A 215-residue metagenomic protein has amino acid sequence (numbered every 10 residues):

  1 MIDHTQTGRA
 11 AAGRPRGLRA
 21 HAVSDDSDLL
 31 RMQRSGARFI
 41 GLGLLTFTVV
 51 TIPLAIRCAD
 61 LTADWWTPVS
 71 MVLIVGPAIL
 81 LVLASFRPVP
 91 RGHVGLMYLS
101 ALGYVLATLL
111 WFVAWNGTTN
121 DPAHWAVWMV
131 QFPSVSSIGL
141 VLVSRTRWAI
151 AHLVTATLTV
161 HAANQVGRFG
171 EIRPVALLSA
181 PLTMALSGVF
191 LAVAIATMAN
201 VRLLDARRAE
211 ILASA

Functional and structural regions predicted by a protein language model:
M1-P90: N-terminal juxtamembrane segment and adjoining first transmembrane helix
R34-G41, R91-S100, W148-H152: Membrane-interfacial loop-to-transmembrane alpha-helix junctions, especially the N-terminal start
P53-M71, G117-P122, S144, I150-A151 (+1 more regions): Alpha-helical transmembrane segments and their interfaces in multipass membrane proteins
D64-A123: Hydrophobic transmembrane alpha-helices and their membrane-interface boundaries in multi-pass, membrane-anchored
L73-P77, W128-V135, L182-L186: Membrane-embedded alpha-helical segments of multi-pass membrane proteins, especially the transmembrane helices
A78-S85, L109-V113, V135-S144, A162-I172 (+1 more regions): Juxtamembrane membrane-interface segments at transmembrane alpha-helix termini
S100-W111, P122-Q165: Alpha-helical transmembrane segments of integral membrane proteins
A185-S214: Juxtamembrane or sensor-core-proximal signal-transducing alpha helices that couple sensory domains to cytosolic
